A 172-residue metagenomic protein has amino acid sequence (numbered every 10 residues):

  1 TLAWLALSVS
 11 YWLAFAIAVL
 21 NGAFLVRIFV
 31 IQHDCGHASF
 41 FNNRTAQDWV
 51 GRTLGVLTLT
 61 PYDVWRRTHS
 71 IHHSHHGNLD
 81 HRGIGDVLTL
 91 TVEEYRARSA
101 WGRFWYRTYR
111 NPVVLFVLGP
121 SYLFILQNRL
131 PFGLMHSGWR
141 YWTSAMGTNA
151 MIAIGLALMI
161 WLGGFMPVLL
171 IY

Functional and structural regions predicted by a protein language model:
T1-F24, I31, L57-R67, S74-L170: Non-catalytic, topology-defining segments of multipass membrane proteins
R27-V30, A38-S39: Membrane-anchoring hydrophobic segments
G36-H37, H76: Short active-site segment of divalent metal-dependent hydrolases/proteases that encodes the spacing between
H37-F41, Q127-L130: Short hydrophobic/aromatic-rich motifs at helix boundaries and adjacent loops
A38, N42, V64-T68: Juxtamembrane/interfacial segments flanking transmembrane helices
N42-V56, I84-T89: Post-HEXXH active-site segment of zinc metalloproteases
